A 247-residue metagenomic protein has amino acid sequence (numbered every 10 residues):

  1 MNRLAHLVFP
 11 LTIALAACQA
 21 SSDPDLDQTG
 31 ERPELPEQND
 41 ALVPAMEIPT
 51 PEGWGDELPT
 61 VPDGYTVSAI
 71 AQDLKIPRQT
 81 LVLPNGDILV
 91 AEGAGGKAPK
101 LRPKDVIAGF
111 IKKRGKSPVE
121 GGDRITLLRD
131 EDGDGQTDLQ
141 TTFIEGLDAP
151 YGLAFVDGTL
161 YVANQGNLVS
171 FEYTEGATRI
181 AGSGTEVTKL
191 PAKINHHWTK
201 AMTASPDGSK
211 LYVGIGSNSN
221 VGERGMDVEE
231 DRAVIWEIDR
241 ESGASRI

Functional and structural regions predicted by a protein language model:
M1-V8: Bacterial N-terminal signal peptides that target proteins for export
A14-A17: C-terminal motif of bacterial Sec signal peptides marking the signal peptidase cleavage site
Q19-I247: Beta-propeller domains with acidic blade repeats across secreted/periplasmic ectodomains and cytosolic WD/CNH propellers
